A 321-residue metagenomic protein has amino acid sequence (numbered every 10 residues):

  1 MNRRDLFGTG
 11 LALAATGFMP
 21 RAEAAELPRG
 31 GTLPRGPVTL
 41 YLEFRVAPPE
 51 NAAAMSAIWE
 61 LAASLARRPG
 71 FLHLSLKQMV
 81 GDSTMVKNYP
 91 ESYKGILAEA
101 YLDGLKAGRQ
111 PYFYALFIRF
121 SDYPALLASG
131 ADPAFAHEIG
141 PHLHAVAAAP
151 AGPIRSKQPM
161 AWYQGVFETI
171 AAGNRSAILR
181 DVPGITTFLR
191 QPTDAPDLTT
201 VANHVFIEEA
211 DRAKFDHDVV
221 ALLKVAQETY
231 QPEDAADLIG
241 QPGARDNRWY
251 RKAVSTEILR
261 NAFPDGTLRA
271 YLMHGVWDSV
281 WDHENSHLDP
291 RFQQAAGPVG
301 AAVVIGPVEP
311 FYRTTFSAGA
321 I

Functional and structural regions predicted by a protein language model:
M1, M19-E26: Short, low-complexity disordered leader/linker segments with a strong preference for bacterial N-terminal type II
M1-L13: N-terminal secretory signal peptides and thylakoid transit peptides that target proteins across membranes
F7-G10, A25-H137, A145-P298, V304-I321: Short S/T/G/P-rich N-terminal loop/turn motif that feeds into the first structured element of a domain
A12-P20: Hydrophobic h-region of N-terminal signal peptides that target proteins for export in Gram-negative bacteria
